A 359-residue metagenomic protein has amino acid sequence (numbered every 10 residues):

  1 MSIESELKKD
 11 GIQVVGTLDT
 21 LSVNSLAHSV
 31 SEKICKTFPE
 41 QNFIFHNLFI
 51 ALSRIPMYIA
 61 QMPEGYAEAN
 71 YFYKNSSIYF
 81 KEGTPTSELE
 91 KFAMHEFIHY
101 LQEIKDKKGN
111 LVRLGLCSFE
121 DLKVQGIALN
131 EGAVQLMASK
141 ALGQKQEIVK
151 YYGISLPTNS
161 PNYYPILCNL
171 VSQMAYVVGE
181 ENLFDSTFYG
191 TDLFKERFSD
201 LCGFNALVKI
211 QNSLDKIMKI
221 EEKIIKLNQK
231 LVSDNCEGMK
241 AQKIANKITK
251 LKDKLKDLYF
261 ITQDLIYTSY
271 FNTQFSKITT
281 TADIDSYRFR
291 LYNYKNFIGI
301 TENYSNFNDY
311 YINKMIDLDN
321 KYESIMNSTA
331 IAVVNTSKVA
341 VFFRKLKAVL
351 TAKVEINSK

Functional and structural regions predicted by a protein language model:
M1-S5, K9, V134, M315 (+2 more regions): Non-Sec secretion/translocation targeting segments of pathogen effectors
E6-S87, K107: Auxiliary, metal-adjacent structural segments of Zn-dependent hydrolase domains
Y71-F72, E103-L111, L142-K150, E180-D185: Short, solvent-exposed secondary-structure capping/transition elements
S87-E90, A128: Alpha-helical scaffolds flanking conserved acidic
K91-K107, E131, Q135, S139: Active-site recognition of the HExxH zinc-binding catalytic motif
L111-C117: Extended compositionally biased segments used for macromolecular assembly or nucleic-acid engagement
C117-Y164: Post-HExxH zinc-binding segment in Zn-dependent metallohydrolases
S155-N327, N335: Pan-zinc metallopeptidase signature
